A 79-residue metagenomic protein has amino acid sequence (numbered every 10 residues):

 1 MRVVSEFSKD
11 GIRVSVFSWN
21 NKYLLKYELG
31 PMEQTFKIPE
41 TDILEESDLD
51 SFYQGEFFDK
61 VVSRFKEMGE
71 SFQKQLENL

Functional and structural regions predicted by a protein language model:
R2-Q34: N-terminal acidic leader/helix
S8, V16-S18, K37, Y53 (+2 more regions): Compositionally biased, low-structure terminal segments
E33-T41: Short amphipathic beta-strand/extended segments with alternating polar/hydrophobic composition
D42-L79: Mixed-charge, Lys/Arg-enriched low-complexity segments
